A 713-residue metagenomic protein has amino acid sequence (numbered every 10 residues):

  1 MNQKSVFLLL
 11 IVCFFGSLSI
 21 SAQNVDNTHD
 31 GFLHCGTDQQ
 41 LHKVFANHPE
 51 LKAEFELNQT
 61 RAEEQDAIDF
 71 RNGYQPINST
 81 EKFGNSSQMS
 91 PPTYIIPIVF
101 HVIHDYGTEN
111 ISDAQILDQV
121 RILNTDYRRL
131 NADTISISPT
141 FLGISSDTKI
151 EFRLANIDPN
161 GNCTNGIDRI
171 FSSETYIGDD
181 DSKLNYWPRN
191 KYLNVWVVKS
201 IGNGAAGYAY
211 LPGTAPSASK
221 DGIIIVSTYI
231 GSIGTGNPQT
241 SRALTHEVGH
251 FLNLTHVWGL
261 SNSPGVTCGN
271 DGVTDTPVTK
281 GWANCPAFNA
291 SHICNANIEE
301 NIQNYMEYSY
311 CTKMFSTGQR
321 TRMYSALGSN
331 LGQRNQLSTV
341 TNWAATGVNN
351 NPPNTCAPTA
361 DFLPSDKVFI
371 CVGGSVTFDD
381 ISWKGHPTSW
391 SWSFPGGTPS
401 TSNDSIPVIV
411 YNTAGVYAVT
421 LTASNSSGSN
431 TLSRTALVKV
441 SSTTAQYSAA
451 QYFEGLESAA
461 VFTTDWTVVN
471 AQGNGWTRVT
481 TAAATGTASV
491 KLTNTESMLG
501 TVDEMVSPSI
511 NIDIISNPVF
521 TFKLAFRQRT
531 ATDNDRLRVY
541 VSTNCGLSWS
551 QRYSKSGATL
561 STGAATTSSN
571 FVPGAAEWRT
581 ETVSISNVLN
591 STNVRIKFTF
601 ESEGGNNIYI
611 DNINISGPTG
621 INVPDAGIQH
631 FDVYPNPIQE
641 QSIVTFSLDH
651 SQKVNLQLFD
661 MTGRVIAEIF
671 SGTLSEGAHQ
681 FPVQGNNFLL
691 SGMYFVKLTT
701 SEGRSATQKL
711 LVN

Functional and structural regions predicted by a protein language model:
S5, S389-S391, P624-Y634, I638-N713: C-terminal outer-membrane/trafficking sorting elements
Q23-I122, Y127: Primarily auto-inhibitory N-terminal propeptides
D26, D30-G31, S90-P92, I98-T108 (+2 more regions): Extracellular (secreted or membrane-anchored) zinc-dependent metallopeptidases, primarily metzincins but also closely
A345-S365, S441-G455, S497-G500, N614-Y634 (+1 more regions): Residue-level detector of functionally pivotal "anchor" positions at catalytic/ligand-binding pockets or at interdomain
S382, F394, I409-T413, L421 (+4 more regions): Residue-level recognition of secondary-structure-to-loop junctions
P387-V410: Surface-exposed, flexible coil segments in extracellular/virion-facing regions
A449-T501, S554-G574, W578-R579, Q652: Extracellular glycan-recognition surfaces and repeat-rich motifs
L499-E504, A531-R536, T599-P618: Extracellular carbohydrate recognition
